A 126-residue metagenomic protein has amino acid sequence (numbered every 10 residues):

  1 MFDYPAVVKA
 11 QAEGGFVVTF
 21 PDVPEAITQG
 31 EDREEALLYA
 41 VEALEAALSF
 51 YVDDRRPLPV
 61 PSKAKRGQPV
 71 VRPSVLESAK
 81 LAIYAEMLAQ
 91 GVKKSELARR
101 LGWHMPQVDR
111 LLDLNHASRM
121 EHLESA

Functional and structural regions predicted by a protein language model:
M1-G14, T19: N-terminal segment of the canonical double-stranded RNA-binding domain
M1-Y4, Y39-P106, R110-H116, L123: Short, charged, surface-exposed hinge/linker loops at domain edges that act as mobile lids or interdomain connectors
Q11, P21-V23, K63: Generic beta-structure capping elements
G14, V23-P24, H104: A generic "binding-loop/recognition-motif" signal
V18, A36, L97: Hydrophobic pocket/interface hotspot
F20, G30, L112: Short, flexible helix/strand-to-coil boundary loops that buttress conserved ligand/catalytic motifs in alpha/beta
P24-E35: A short, exposed loop/beta-hairpin motif centered on an aromatic-Gly-Thr core
A126: Positively charged, low-complexity, intrinsically disordered RNA-binding extensions
